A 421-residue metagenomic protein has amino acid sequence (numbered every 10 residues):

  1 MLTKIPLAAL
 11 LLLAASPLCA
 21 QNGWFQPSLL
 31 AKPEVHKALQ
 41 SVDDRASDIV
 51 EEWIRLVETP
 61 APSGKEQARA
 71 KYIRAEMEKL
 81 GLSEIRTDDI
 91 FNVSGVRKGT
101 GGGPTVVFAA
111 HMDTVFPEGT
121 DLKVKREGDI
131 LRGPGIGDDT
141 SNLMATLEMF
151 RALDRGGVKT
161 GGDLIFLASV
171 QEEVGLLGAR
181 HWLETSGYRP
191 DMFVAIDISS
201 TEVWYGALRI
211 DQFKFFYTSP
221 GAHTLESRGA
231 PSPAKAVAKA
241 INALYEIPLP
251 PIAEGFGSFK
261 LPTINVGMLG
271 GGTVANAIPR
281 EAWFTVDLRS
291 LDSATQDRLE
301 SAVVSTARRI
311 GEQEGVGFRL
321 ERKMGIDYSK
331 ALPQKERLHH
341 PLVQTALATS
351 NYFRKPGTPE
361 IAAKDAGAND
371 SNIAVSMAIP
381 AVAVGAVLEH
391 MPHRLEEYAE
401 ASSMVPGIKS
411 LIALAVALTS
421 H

Functional and structural regions predicted by a protein language model:
A20-P62, A207-R209: N-terminal hydrophobic or amphipathic helices/low-complexity stretches enriched in small/hydrophobic/Pro/Gly
N22, K235-K239, A243-E246, A294 (+3 more regions): His/Asp/Glu-rich mid-to-C-terminal helical/loop segments that flank catalytic regions of hydrolases
N22-Q26, L30, S227-L269, A277 (+1 more regions): Acidic-enriched catalytic cores of C-N bond-cleaving enzymes acting on peptides and small amides
F25-L30, L269, P356-L418: Zn-dependent metallopeptidase/amidohydrolase metal-coordination segment
V50-P104, K123: A non-catalytic alpha/beta surface segment that caps or lines the substrate-entry region of metallo-dependent hydrolase
V96-S141, V194: Catalytic-core environment of secreted peptidases
I130, G135, D139-F216, F256-G257 (+4 more regions): Acidic/histidine-rich catalytic neighborhood of metal-dependent amide-processing enzymes
A234-V274, R319-E321, Y328-A386: Active-site-adjacent substrate-binding region of metalloamidase/peptidase-like peptide-processing proteins
